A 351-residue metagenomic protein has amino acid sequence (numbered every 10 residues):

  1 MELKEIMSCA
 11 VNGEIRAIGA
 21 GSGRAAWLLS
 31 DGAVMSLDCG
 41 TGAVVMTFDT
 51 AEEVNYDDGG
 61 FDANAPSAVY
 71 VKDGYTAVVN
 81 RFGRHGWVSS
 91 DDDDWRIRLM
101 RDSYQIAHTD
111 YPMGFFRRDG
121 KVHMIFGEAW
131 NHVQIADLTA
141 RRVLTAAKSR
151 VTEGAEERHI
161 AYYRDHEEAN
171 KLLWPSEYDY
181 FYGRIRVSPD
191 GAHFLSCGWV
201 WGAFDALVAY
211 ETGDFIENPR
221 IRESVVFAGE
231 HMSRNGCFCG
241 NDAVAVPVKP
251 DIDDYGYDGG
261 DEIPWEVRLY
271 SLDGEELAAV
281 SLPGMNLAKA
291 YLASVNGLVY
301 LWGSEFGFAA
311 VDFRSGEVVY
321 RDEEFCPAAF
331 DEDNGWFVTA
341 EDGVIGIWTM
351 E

Functional and structural regions predicted by a protein language model:
M1-A10, G32-D58, N80-A107, Q134-L173 (+4 more regions): Surface-exposed loop/turn elements that mediate protein-protein interactions on large endomembrane-trafficking
A10-A20, E53-D73, Y104-R117, Y180-I185 (+3 more regions): Repeated scaffold domains used in trafficking and secretory/extracellular systems, primarily beta-propellers
N12-A17, R24, A33-D38, T76-V79 (+3 more regions): Flexible "stalk/tail and boundary" regions
G23-S30, S67-R81, G86-W87, G120-E128 (+6 more regions): Short beta-strand elements that form the blades of beta-propeller/WD-repeat-like and other beta-sheet-rich scaffold
D110-F115, K121-I135, R141, T145: Long, hydrophobic, well-ordered secondary-structure blocks that form the structural core and pocket-lining surfaces
G127-A129, Y163, A169, L173-I216 (+3 more regions): Short, solvent-exposed linear motifs at loop/edge-of-secondary-structure regions
G198-L207, A228-L277, L287: Beta-propeller domains
A329-E351: Blade-level signature of beta-propeller repeat domains, shared across WD40, Kelch, NHL, RCC1 and BNR/Asp-box propellers
